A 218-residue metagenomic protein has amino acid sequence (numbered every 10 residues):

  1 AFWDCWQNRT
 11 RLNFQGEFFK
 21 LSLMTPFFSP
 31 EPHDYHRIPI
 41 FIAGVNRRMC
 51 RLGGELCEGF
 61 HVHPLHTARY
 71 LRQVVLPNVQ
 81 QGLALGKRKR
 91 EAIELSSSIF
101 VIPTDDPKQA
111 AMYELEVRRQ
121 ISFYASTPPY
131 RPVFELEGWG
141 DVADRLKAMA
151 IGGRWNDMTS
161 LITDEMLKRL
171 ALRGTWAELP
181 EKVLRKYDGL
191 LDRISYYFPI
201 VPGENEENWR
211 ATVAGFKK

Functional and structural regions predicted by a protein language model:
A1-K218: Active-site-adjacent structural elements that line small-molecule/cofactor binding pockets in enzymes
